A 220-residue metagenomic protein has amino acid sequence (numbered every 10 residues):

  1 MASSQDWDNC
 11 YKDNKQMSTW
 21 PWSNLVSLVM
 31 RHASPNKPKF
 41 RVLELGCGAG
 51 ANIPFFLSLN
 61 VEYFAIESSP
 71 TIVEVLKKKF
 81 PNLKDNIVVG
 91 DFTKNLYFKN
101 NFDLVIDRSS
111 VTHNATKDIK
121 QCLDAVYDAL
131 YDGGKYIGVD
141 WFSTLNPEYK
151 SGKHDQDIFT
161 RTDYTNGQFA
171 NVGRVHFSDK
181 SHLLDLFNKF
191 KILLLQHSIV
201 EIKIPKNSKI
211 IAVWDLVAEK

Functional and structural regions predicted by a protein language model:
M1-F40, L45-Y97, D118-Q121, I137-K220: Class I (Rossmann-like) S-adenosyl-L-methionine-dependent methyltransferase catalytic domain, capturing the SAM-binding
Y97-V105: A short acidic, Gly/Pro-enriched loop at the edge of an enzyme's catalytic core that lines a small-molecule cofactor
D107-S110: A short beta-strand submotif of the Rossmann-like class I SAM-dependent methyltransferase core that lines
T112-N114: A short His-aromatic
K120-D132: A short glycine-rich, Lys/Arg-flanked "PGG" loop and its adjoining helix->strand segment in the class I
